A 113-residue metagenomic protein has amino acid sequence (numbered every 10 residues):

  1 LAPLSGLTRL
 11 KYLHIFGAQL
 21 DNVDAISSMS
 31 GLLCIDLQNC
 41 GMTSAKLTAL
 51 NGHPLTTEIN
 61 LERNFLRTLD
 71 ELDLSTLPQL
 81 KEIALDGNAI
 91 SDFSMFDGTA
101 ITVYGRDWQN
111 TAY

Functional and structural regions predicted by a protein language model:
P3-A25, G31-S91, M95-Y113: Concave beta-strand-loop units of leucine-rich repeat
